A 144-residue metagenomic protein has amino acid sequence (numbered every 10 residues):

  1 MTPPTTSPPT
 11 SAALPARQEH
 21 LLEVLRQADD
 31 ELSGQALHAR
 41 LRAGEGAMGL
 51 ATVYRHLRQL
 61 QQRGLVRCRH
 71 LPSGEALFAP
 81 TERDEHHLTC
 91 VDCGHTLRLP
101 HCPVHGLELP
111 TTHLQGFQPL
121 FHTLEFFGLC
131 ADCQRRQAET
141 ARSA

Functional and structural regions predicted by a protein language model:
M1-E23: Short alpha-helical segments that sit at the start of domains
Q27-S33: Short capping segments at the starts of secondary-structure elements
A36-R42, V53: A short acidic, leucine-rich amphipathic alpha-helix
G49-L50: Short coil turns linking two alpha-helices in DNA-binding domains
V53-R63: Basic amphipathic alpha-helical segments that dock to polyanions
L65-C68, P72-A144: Non-DNA-binding regulatory cores of transcription-related proteins, predominantly C-terminal effector-binding
